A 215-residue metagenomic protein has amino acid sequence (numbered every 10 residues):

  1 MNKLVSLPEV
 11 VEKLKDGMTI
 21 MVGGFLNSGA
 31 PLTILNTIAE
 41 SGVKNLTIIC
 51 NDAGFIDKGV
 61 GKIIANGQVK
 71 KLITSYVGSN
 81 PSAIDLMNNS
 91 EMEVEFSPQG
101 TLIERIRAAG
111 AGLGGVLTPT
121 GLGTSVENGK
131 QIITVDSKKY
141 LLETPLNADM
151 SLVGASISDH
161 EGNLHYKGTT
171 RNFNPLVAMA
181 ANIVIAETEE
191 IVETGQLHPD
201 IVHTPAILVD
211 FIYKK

Functional and structural regions predicted by a protein language model:
M1-K215: Conserved alpha/beta enzyme-core scaffold
